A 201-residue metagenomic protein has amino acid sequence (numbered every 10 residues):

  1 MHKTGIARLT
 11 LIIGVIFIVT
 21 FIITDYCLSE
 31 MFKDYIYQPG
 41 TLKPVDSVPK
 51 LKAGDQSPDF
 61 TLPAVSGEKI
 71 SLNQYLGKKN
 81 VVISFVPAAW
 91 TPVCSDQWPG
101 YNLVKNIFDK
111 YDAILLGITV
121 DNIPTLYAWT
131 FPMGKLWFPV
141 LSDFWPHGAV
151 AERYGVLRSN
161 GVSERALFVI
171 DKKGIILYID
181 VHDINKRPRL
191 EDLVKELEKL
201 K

Functional and structural regions predicted by a protein language model:
M1-P63: N-terminal targeting signals for export/organelle localization
S57-P58, N80-V82, E164-A166: Short loop/turn microsegments at loop-to-beta-strand junctions
S71-Y101: Short active-site neighborhood of thiol/selenol oxidoreductases, capturing the structured segment around
S95-L136, P146-V150: Structural microenvironment flanking redox-active thiols in thiol-disulfide oxidoreductases
W137-F138, V156-F168: Structural micro-motif
P139-D143: Short acidic-hydrophobic, aromatic-tinged amphipathic segments that line or gate anion-handling sites
V162-K201: Thiol-/selenol-based redox modules, centered on thioredoxin-like and closely related oxidoreductase domains
